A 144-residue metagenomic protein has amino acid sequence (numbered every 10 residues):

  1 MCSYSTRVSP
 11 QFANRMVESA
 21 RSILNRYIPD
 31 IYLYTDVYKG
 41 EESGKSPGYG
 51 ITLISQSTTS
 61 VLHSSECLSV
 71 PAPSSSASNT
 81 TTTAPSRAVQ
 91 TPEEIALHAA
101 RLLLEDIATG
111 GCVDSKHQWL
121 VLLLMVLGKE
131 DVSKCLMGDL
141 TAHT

Functional and structural regions predicted by a protein language model:
M1-T144: Core subunits and conserved enzymes of cellular information-processing and envelope-translocation systems across
